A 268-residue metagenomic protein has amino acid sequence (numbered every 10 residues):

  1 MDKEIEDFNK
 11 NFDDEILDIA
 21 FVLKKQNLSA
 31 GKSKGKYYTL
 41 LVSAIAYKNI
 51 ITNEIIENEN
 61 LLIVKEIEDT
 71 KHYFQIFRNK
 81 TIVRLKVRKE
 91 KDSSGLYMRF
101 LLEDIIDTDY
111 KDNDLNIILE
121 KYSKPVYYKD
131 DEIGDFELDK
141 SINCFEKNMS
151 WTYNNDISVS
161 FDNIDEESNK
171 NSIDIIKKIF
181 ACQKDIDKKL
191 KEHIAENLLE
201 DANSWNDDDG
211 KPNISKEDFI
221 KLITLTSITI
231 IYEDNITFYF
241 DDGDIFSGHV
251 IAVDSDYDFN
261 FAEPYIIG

Functional and structural regions predicted by a protein language model:
D2-F8, N116-K121, S204-I231: Negatively charged, low-complexity tracts enriched in Asp/Glu with abundant Ser/Thr
D2-K48: Structural detector for short beta-strands of small beta-barrel domains
L40-D69: Short, structured beta-strand/loop micro-motifs enriched in basic residues and often containing a Trp
V64, Y110-C182: Contiguous hydrophobic, core-forming segments of folded domains
I67-L85: Short nucleic-acid-contacting surface segments enriched for D/E, G, S/T with interspersed K/R
K86-E120: OB-fold/S1-family single-stranded nucleic acid-binding modules
I157-T224: Long, charge-rich alpha-helical interaction segments
K216-I267: C-terminal structured interaction module
